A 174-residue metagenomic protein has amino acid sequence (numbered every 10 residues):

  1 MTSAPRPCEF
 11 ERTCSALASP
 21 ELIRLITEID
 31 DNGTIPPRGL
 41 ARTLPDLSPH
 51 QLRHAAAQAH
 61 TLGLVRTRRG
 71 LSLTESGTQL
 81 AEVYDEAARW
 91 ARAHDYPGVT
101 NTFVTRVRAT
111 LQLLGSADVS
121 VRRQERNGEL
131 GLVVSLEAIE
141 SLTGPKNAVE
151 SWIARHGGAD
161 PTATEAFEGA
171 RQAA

Functional and structural regions predicted by a protein language model:
M1-R6, A56, R68: Recognition helices and adjacent regulatory flanks at domain boundaries
T2-I26: Short alpha-helical segments that sit at the start of domains
N32-L44: Short acidic, hydrophobic short linear motifs in intrinsically disordered regions
D46-T61: Short amphipathic alpha-helical interaction segments
T67-W90: Basic, amphipathic "hinge/linker" alpha-helix immediately C-terminal to the N-terminal HTH DNA-binding motif
D85-A173: Amphipathic alpha-helical dimerization/coiled-coil segments that flank or bridge DNA-binding/regulatory modules
